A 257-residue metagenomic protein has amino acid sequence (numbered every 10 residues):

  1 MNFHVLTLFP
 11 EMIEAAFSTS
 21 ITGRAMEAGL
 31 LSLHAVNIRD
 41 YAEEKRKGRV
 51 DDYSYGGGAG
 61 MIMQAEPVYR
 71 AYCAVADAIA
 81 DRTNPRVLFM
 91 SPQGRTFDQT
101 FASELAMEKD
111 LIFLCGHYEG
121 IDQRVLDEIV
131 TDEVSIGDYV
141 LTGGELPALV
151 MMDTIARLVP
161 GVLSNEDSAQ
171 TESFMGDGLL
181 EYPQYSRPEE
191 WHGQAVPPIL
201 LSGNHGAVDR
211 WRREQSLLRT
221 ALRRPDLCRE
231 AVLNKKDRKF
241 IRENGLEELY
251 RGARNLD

Functional and structural regions predicted by a protein language model:
M1-A78, L201, G206-R229: N-terminal nucleotide/polyanion-binding subdomain common to many enzyme families
H4-L6, H34-V36, L88, L111-I112 (+1 more regions): Hydrophobic/aromatic beta-strand patches that form the interior of the parallel beta-sheet core in alpha/beta enzyme
S20-A25, S103-M107, I129: Short, solvent-exposed amphipathic alpha-helical segments in soluble enzyme and RNA/protein-processing domains
A59-I62, T96, Y118, D122 (+6 more regions): Gly/Ser/Thr-rich beta-alpha loop segments that engage phosphate groups in nucleotides
Q64-H117, Q123, P160: S-adenosyl-L-methionine/SAH cofactor-binding core of RNA-modifying enzymes
I121, V125-Q170, F174: Structured adenosyl-cofactor binding patch, chiefly the S-adenosyl-L-methionine
M175-V232, K236-K239: Long, charged alpha-helical interface segments
V232-D257: Short, amphipathic C-terminal "tail helix"
